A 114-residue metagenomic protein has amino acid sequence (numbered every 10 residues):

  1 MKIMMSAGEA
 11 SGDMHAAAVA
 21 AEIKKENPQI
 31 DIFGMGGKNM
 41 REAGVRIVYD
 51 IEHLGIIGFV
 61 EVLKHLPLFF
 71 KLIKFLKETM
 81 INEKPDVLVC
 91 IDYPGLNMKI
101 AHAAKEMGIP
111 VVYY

Functional and structural regions predicted by a protein language model:
M4-Y114: Active-site and donor-binding regions of nucleotide-sugar-utilizing enzymes
